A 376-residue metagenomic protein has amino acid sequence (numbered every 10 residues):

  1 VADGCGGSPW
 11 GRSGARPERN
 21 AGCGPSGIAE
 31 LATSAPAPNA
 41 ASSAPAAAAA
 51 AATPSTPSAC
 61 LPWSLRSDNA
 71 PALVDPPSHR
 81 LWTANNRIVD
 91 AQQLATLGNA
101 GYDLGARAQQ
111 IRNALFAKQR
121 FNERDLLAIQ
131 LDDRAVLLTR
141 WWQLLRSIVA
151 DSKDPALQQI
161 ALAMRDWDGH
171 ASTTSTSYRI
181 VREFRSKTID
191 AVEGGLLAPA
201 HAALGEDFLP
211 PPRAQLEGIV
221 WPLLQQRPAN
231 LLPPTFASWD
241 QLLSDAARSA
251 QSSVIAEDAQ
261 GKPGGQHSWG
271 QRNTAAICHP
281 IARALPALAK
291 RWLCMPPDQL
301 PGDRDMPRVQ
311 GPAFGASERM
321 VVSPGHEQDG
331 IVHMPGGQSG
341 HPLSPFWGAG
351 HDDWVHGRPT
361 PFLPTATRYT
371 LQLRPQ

Functional and structural regions predicted by a protein language model:
V1-S147, K153, L162, D166-Q376: C-terminal/peripheral segments of proteins
